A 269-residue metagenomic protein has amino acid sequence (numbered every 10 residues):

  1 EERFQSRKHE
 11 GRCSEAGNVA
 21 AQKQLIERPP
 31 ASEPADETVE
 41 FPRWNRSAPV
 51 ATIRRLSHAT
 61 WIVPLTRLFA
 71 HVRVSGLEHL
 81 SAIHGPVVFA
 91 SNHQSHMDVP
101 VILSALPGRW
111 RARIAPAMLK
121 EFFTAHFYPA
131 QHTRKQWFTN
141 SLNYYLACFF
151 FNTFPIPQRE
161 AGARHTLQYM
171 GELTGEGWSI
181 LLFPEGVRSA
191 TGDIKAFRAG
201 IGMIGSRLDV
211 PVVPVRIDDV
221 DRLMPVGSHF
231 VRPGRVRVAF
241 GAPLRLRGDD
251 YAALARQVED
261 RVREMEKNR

Functional and structural regions predicted by a protein language model:
E1-S6, G11-P49, I53, E160-R269: Non-catalytic C-terminal accessory region of glycerolipid acyltransferases and related lyso-lipid remodeling enzymes
I26-P30, P34-S75, V101, R113 (+2 more regions): A transmembrane-helix-recognition feature enriched in membrane-embedded lipid enzymes and envelope glyco-/phospholipid
P64, H79-L80, L106-G108, Y145-A147 (+2 more regions): Short secondary-structure boundary/capping segments
P64-N92: Helix-to-loop junction immediately C-terminal to a conserved catalytic motif
L68, I83, F150, E176-G177 (+1 more regions): Structured helix-beta-strand junction loops
V74, P116, T153-P155, V212-P214 (+1 more regions): Conserved beta-strand scaffold positions in the cores of enzyme catalytic domains, especially in NTP/NDP-utilizing
V74-L77, N140-S141, R164-L167: Structural motif corresponding to alpha-helix initiation and N-cap regions
I83-R159: Catalytic core of membrane glycerolipid acyltransferases/transacylases, capturing the structured, soluble-facing
